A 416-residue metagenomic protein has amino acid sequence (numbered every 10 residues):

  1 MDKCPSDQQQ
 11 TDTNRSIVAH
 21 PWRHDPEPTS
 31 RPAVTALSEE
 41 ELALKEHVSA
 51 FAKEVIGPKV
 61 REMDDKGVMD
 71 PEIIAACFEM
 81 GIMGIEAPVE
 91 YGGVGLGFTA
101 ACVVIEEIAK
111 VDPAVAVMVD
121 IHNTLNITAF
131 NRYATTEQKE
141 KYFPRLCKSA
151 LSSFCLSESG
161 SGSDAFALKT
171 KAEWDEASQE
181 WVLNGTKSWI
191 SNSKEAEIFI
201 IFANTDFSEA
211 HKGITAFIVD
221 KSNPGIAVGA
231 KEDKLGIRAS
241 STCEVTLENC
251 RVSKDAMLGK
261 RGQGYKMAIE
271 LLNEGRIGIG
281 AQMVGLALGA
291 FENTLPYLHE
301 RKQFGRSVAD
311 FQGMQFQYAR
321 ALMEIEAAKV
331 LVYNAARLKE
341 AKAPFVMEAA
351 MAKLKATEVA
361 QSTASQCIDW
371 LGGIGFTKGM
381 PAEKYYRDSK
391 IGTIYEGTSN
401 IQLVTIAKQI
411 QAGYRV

Functional and structural regions predicted by a protein language model:
D2-I121, Y133-Q138, S149, E176-A177 (+2 more regions): Alpha-helical interface subdomain recognition
G81, I105-A109, A203, V219-P224 (+1 more regions): Short Ser/Thr-interspersed hydrophobic loop/turn segments at strand-loop and sheet-helix junctions that line or gate
V119, G160-S163, W189-N192, D206-S208 (+1 more regions): Short Gly/Pro-enriched turn/cap motifs at secondary-structure boundaries
I127-Y133, F154, S208: Flexible, glycine-rich active-site loops centered on histidine and acidic residues that chelate a metal or position
K148-S157: A short, Trp-centered hydrophobic/proline-enriched beta-strand micro-motif
A167-K169, S222-S253: Flexible, small-/acidic-enriched active-site or ligand-binding loops
E180-V228: A short core secondary-structure module
N249-M267: Long, acidic (Asp/Glu-rich), low-complexity accessory segments flanking structured domains
